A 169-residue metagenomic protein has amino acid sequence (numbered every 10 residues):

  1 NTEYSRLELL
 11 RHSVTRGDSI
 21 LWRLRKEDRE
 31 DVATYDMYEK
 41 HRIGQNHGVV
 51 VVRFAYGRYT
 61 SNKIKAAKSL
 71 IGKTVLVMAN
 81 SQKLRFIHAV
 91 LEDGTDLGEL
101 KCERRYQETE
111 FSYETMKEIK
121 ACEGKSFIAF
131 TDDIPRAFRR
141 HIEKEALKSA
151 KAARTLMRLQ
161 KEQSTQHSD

Functional and structural regions predicted by a protein language model:
N1-R140: C-terminal, beta-rich DNA-binding module of retroviral/retroelements integrases
K120-D169: Mixed-charge (acidic/basic) macromolecular-recognition segments
